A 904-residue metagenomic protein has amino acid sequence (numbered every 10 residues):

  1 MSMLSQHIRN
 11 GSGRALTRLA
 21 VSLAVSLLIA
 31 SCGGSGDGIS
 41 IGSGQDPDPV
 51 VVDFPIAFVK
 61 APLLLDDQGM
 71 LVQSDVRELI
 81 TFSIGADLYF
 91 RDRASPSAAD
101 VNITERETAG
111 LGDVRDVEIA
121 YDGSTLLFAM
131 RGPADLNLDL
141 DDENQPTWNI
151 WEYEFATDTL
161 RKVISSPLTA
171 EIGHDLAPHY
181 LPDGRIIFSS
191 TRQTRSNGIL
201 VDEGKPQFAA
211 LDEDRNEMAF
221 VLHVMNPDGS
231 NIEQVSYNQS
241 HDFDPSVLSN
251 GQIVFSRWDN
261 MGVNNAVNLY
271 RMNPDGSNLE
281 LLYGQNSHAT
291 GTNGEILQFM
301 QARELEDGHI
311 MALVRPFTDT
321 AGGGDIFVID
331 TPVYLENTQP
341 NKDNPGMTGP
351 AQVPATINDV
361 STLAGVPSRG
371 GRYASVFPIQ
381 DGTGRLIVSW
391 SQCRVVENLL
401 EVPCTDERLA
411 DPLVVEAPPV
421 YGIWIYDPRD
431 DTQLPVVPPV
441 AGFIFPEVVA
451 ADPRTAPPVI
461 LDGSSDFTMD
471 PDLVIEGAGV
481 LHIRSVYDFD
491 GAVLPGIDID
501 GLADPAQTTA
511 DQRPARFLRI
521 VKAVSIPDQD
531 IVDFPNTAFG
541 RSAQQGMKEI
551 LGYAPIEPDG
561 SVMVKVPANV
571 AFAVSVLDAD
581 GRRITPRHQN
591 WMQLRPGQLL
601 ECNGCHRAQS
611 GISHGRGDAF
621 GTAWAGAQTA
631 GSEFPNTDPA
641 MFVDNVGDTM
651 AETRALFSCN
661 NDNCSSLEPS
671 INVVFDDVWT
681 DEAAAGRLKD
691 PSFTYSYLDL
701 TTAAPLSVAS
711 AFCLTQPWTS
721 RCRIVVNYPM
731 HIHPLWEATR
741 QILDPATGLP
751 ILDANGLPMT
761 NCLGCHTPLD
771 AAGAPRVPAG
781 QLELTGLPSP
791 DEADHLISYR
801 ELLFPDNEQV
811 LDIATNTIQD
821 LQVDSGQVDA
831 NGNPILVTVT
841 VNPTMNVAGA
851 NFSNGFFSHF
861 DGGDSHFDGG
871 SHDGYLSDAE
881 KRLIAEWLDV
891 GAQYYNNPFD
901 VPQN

Functional and structural regions predicted by a protein language model:
I29-S31: C-terminal motif of bacterial Sec signal peptides marking the signal peptidase cleavage site
S43-D46, V51-D53, S83-I84, G123 (+9 more regions): Aromatic- and Gly/Pro-enriched helix-to-coil junctions and flexible linker segments
V51-V52, Y121-D122, L181-D183, L248-N250 (+3 more regions): Residue-level detector of Asp-centered blade-edge/turn motifs that repeat once per structural unit in beta-propeller
V52, I84, D113-R115, D122 (+11 more regions): Beta-rich catalytic cores
V59-S83, A129-T147, F188-E217, F255-N268 (+4 more regions): Short, conserved, GDST-rich strand-edge loop motifs in beta-rich repeat architectures
D87-Y89, N149-W151, V221-H223, N268-Y270 (+2 more regions): A short loop-to-beta-strand structural motif that recurs across blades of beta-propeller domains
S95-G112, F155-I172, N226-S240, G276-I296 (+4 more regions): Multi-bladed beta-propeller domains
L140-V221, N231-F243: Asp-box/WD-like beta-propeller blade repeats and closely related beta-sheet repeat scaffolds
